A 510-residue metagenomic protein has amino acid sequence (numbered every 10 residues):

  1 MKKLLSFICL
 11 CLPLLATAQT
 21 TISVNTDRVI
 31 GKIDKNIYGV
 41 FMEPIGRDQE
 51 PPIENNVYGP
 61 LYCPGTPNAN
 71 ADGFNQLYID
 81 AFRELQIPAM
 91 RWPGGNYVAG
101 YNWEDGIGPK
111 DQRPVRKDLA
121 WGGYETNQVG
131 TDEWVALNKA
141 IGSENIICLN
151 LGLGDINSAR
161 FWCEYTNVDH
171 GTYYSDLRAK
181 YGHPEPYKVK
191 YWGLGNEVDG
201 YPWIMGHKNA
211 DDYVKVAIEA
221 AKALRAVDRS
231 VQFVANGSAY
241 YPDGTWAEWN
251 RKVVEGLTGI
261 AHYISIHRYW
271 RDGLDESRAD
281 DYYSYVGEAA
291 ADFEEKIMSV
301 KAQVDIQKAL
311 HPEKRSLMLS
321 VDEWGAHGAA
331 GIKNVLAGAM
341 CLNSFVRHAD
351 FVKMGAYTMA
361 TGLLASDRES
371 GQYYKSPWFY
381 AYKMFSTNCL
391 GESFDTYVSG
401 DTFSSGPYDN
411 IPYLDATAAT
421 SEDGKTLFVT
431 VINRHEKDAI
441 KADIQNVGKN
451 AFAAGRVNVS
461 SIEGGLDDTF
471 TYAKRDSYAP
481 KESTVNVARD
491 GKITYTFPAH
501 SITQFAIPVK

Functional and structural regions predicted by a protein language model:
M1-T20: Bacterial Sec-dependent N-terminal signal peptides
A18-A247, V254-Y263, E294, M298-K510: Non-catalytic accessory regions flanking glycosidase/transglycosidase catalytic cores in CAZymes
I266: Histidine-centered catalytic micro-motifs
Y269-E288: Active-site His/acidic residue clusters
